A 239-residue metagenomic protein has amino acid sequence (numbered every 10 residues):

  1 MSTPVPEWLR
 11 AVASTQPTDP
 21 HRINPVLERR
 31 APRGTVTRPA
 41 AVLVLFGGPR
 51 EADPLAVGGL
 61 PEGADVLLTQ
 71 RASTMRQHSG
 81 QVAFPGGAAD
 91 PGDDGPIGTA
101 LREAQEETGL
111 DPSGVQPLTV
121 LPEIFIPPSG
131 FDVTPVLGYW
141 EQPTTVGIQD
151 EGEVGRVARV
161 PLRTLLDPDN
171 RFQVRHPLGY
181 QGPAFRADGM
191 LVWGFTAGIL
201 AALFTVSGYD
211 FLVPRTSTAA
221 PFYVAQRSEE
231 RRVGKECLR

Functional and structural regions predicted by a protein language model:
M1-A83, A88-L137, E141-P143, R175-S228 (+1 more regions): N-terminal leader/linker segments that precede catalytic domains of diphosphate-processing enzymes
Q149-R186: NUDIX/MutT-family hydrolases
K235-R239: Hydrophobic alpha-helical segments, chiefly the membrane-spanning helices and signal/signal-anchor peptides
